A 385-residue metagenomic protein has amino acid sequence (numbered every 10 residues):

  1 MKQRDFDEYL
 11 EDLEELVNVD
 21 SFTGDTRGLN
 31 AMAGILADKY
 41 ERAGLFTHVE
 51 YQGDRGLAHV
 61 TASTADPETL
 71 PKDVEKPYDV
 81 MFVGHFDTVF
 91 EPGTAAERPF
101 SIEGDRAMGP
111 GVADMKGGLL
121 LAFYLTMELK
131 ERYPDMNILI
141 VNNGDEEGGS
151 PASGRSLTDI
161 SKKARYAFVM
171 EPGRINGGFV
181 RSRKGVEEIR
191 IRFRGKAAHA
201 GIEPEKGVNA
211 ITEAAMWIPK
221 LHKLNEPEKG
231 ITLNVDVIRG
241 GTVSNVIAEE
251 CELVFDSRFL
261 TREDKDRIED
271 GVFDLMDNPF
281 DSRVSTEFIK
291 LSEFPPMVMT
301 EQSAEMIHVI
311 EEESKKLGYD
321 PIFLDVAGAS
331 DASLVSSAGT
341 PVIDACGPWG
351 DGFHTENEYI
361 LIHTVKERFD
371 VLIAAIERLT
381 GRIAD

Functional and structural regions predicted by a protein language model:
M1-P110, E131, S314, A332: Acidic/His- and Gly-rich active-site-bordering loop/insert found across diverse amide/peptide-bond hydrolases
M1-R4, D38, G53, P172-G177 (+2 more regions): Metal-dependent amide/peptide-bond hydrolase catalytic core, centered on the "pita-bread" metallohydrolase fold
S21, F86, E146, P172 (+1 more regions): Active-site metal-binding loops of divalent metal-dependent hydrolases
F22-G24, G144-E147, F294-P296: Short histidine/acidic/glycine/proline-rich micro-motifs that form metal- and phosphate-coordinating active-site loops
K76-N142, G148, E356, L361 (+1 more regions): Active-site metal-coordination/substrate-binding segment of hydrolases, especially metallo-dependent peptidases
D79-M81, A107, R165-V169, R190: Short glycine-aspartate micro-motif
V83-G84, V141-N143, F168-E171, R192-R194 (+1 more regions): Short beta-strand segments
M115-K184, T380, A384: Acidic/histidine-rich catalytic neighborhood of metal-dependent amide-processing enzymes
